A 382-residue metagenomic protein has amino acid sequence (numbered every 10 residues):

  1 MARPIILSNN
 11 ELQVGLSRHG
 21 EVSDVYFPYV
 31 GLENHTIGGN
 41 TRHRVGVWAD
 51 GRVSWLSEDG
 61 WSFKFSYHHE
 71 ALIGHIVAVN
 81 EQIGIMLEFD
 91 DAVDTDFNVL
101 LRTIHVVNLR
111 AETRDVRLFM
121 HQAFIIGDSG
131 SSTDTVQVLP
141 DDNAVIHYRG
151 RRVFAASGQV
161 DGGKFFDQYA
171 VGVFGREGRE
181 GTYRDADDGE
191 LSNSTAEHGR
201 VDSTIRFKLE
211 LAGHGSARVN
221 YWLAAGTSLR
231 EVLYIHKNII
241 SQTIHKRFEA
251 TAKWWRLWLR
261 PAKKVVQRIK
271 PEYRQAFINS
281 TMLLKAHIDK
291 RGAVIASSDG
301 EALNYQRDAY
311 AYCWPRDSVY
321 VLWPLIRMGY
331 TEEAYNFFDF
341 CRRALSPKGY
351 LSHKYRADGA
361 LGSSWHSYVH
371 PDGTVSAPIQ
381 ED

Functional and structural regions predicted by a protein language model:
M1-E81, R149, F154-R184, E249-A276: An extended acidic
F63, F89-A92, S192-A196, I205-L211: Beta-strand-rich interaction surfaces with strong enrichment in secreted/lumenal proteins
F65, R114-D115, L209-E231: Short Pro-Gly-centered flexible turn/kink motifs
F65-E70, H75-V77, I288-Y305, Y312-C313 (+1 more regions): Helix-terminus loop motifs that line ligand-binding clefts
V77-V79, I83-D188, S203-I205, N238-P261 (+1 more regions): Polysaccharide-binding surfaces and accessory modules of carbohydrate-active proteins
S216, Q275, A309-Y320, G329 (+1 more regions): Aromatic- and histidine-enriched alpha-helix N-cap/loop-to-helix transition segments that scaffold the rims
Y234-A250, E272-N279, G329-A344: Extended, well-ordered alpha-helical scaffold segments
R260-P271, M282-A286, V319-E332, S376: Well-ordered alpha-helical scaffold segments within catalytic/enzyme domains
